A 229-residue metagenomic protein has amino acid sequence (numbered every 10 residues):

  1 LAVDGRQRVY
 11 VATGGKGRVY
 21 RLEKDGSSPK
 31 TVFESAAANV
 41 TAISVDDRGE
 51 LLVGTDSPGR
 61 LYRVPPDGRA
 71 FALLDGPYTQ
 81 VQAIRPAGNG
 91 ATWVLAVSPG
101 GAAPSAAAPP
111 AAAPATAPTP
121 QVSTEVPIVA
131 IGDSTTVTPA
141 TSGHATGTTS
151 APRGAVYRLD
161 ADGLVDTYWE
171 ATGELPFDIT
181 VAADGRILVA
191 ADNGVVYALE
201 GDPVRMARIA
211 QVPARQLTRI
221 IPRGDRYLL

Functional and structural regions predicted by a protein language model:
V3-R6, V45-R48, P86-G90, V181-G185 (+1 more regions): Residue-level detector of Asp-centered blade-edge/turn motifs that repeat once per structural unit in beta-propeller
R8-V11, E50-V53, A91-L95, T167 (+3 more regions): Conserved beta-propeller blade signature
G14, D56, V97-P99, D192 (+2 more regions): Short loop/turn segments immediately following the C-termini of beta-strands
G17-R21, G59-R63, G147-Y157, V195-Y197: A short loop-to-beta-strand structural motif that recurs across blades of beta-propeller domains
L22-S27, V64-R69, L159-L164, E200-V204: Short loop/turn segments that connect beta-strands within beta-propeller blades
V32-A36, L73-P77, Y168-T172, I209-P213: Surface loop/turn motifs at the tips and blade-to-blade linkers of beta-strand repeat domains
T41-A42, Q82-A83, F177-D178, R219: Conserved beta-strand position repeated once per blade in WD40 beta-propeller domains
V97-A151: Short, conserved, GDST-rich strand-edge loop motifs in beta-rich repeat architectures
